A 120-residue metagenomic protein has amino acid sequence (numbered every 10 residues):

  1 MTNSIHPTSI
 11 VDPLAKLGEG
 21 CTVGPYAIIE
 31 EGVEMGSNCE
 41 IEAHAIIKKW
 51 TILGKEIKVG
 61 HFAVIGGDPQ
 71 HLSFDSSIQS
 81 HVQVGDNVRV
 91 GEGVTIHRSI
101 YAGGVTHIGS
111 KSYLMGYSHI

Functional and structural regions predicted by a protein language model:
T2-I5: Extreme N-terminal starter segment of soluble prokaryotic enzymes
P7, D12-P13, G18-E19, G24-P25 (+14 more regions): Left-handed beta-helix
P69-D75: Extracellular beta-strand/beta-solenoid scaffold signature
